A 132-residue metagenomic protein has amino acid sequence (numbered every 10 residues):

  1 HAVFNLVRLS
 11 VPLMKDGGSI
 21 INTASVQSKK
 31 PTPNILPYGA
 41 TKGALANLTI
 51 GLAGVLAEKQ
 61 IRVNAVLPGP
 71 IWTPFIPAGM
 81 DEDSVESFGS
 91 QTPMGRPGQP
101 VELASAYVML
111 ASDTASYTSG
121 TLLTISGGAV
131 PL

Functional and structural regions predicted by a protein language model:
V7, T41, T49: Active-site helix of classical SDR
P12-L13, G54-E58, S116: Alpha-helical segment proximal to the catalytic Tyr-Lys
G17, K30-L36, E58-K59, G95 (+1 more regions): Active-site loop immediately N-terminal to the catalytic Tyr-X3-Lys motif of short-chain dehydrogenase/reductase
S25: Residue(s) in the substrate-gating loop at a strand-loop-helix junction that position the organic substrate next
K29, L67-A78: Short, flexible catalytic-loop segment of classical short-chain dehydrogenase/reductase
K30, Y107-V108, S119-L132: Short C-terminal tail/terminal secondary-structure segment of NAD(P)H-dependent dehydrogenase/reductase domains
R62-W72, A111, T124-S126: Conserved SDR Rossmann-fold cofactor-binding beta-strand/turn motif
T92-L103, T114: A conserved structural motif in NAD(P)-dependent oxidoreductases
